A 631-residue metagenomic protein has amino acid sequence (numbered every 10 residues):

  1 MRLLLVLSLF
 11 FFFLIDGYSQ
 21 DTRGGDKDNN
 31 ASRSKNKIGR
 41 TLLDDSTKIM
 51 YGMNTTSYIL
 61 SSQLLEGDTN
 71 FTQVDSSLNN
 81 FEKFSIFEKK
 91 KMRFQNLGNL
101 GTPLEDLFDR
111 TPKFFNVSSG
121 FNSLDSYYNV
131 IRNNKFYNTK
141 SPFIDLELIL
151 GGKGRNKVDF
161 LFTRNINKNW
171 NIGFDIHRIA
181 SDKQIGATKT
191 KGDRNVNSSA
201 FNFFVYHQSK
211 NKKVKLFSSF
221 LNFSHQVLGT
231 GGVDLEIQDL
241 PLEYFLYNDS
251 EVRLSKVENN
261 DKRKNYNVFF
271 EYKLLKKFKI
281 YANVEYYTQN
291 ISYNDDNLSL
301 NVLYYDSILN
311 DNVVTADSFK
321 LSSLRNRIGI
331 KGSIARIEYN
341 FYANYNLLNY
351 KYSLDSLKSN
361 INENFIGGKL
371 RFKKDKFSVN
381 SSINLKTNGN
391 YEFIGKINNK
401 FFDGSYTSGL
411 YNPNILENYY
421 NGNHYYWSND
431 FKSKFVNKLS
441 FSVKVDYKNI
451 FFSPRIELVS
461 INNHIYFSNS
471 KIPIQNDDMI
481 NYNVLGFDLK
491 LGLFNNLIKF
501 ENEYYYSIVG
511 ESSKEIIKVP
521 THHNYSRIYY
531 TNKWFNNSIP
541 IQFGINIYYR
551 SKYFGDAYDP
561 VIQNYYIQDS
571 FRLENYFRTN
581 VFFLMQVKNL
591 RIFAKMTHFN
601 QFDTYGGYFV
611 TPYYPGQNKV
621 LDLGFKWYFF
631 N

Functional and structural regions predicted by a protein language model:
M1-T22, D26-D28: Gram-negative bacterial Sec-dependent N-terminal signal peptides
L4, L9, S19, S141 (+2 more regions): Exposed, low-structure sequence patches enriched in small/polar residues
F12, N129-K135, Y529-K533: Intrinsically disordered, low-complexity boundary segments flanking structured domains
S19-L240, V257, Y272-F278, N398-F402 (+2 more regions): Membrane-proximal, glycine/serine-rich, low-complexity loop/turn segments characteristic of large bacterial
K91, Q95-D109, S299-Y305, F319 (+2 more regions): Structured extracytoplasmic
P103, F115-S118, N129-N134, G173 (+7 more regions): Short hydrophobic/aromatic-rich motifs at helix boundaries and adjacent loops
V130-I131, K157-F160, R253-L254, V313 (+2 more regions): Short structured motifs
R194, F204-Y206, K212-F269, Q289-N301 (+4 more regions): Flexible loop and strand-edge segments within Gram-negative outer membrane beta-barrel domains
